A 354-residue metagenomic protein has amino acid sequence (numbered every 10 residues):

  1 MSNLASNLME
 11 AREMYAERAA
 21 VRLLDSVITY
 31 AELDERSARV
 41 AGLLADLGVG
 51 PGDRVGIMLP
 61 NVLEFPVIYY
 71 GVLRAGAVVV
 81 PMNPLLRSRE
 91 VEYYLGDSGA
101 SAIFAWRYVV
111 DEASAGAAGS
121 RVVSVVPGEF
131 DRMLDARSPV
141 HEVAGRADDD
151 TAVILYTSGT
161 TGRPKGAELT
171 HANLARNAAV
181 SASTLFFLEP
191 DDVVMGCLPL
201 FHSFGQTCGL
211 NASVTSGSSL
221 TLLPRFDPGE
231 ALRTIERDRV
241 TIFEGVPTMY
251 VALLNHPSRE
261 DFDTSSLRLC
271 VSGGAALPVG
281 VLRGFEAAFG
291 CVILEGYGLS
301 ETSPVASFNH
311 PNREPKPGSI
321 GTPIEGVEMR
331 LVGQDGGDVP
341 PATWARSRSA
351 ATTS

Functional and structural regions predicted by a protein language model:
L4, M9, E17-V62, P66-Y70 (+1 more regions): Conserved AMP-binding/adenylate-forming core of the ANL superfamily
E17, S138-Y156, R163, F187-V193: Conserved pre-ATP/AMP-binding loop-to-beta segment of ANL
L24-S26, D46-L47, R74-M133, H141-A144: Structural core segment of the AMP-binding/adenylate-forming
T29-A31, A152-R176: Conserved AMP-binding A3 loop
D53-R54, P60-V80, P84-S88, G96-A102 (+3 more regions): A short helix-loop-beta submotif of the ANL/AMP-binding
A175-V193, F201-I242, H256: Conserved AMP-binding/adenylation subdomain of ANL enzymes
V240-G245, L254-P315, E328, D335-G336: Gly/Ser/Thr-rich phosphate-binding loop
Y297, R330-S349: Conserved beta-loop-beta connector loops within the AMP-binding
